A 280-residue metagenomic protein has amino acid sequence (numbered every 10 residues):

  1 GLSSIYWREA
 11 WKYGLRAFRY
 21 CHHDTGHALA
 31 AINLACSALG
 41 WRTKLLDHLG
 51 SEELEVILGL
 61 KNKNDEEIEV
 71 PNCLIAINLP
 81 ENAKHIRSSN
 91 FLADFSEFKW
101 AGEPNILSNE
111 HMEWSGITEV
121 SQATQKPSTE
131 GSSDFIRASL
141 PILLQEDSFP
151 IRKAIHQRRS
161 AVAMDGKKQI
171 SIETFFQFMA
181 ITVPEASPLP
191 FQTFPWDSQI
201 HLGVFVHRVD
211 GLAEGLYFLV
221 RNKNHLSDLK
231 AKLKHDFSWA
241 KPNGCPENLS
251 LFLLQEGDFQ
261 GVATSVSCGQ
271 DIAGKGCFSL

Functional and structural regions predicted by a protein language model:
G1-L280: Acidic, surface-exposed loops and disordered segments
